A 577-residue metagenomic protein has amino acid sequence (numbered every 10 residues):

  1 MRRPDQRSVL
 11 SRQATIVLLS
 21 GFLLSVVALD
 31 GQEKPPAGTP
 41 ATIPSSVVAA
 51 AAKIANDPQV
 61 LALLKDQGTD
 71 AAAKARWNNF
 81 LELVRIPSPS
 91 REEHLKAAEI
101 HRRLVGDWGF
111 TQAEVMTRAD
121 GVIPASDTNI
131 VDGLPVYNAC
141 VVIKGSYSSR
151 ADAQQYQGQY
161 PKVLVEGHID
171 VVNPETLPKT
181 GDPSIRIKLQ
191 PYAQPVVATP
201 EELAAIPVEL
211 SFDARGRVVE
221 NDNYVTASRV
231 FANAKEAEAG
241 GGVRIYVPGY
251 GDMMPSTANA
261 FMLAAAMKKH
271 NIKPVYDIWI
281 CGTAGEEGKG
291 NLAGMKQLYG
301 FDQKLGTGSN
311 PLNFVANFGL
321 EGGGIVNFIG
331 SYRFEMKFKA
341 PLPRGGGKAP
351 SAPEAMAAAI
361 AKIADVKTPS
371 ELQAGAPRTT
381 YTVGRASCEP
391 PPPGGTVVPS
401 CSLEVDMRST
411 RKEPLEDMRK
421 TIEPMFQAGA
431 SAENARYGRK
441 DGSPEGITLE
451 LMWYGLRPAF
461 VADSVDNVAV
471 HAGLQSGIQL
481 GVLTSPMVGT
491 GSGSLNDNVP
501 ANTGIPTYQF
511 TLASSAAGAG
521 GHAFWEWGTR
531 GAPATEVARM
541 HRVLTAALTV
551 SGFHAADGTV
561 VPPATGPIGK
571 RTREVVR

Functional and structural regions predicted by a protein language model:
M1-S11: N-terminal secretory signal peptides that target proteins for export/translocation
A14-V26: Bacterial N-terminal signal peptides
G31-Q59, F80, G346, P353-R577: Metal-dependent amide/peptide-bond hydrolase catalytic core, centered on the "pita-bread" metallohydrolase fold
V60-T69, L83-R91, I245-Y250: Second-shell loop/turn segments in exported
A75, N79-Y160: A non-catalytic alpha/beta surface segment that caps or lines the substrate-entry region of metallo-dependent hydrolase
I123-P124, N129-P135, A139, K144 (+1 more regions): Active-site metal-coordination/substrate-binding segment of hydrolases, especially metallo-dependent peptidases
S211, R215-R333, K337, V383 (+4 more regions): Acidic/histidine-rich catalytic neighborhood of metal-dependent amide-processing enzymes
